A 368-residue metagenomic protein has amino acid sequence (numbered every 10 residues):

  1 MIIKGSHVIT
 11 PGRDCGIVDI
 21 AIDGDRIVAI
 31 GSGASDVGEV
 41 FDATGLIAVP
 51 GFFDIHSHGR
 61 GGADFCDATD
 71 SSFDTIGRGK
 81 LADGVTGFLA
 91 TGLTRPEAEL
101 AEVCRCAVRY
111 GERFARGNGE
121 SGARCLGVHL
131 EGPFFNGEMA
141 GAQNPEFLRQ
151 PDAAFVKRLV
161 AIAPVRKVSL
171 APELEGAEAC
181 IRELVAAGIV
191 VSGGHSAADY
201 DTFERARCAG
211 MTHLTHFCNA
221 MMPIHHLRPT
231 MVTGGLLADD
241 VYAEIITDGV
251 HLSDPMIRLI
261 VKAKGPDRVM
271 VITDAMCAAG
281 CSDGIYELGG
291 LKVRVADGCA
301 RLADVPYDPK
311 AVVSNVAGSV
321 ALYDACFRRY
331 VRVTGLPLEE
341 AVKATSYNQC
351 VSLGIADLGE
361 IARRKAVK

Functional and structural regions predicted by a protein language model:
M1-I3, S35-R78: Replace "His-x-His-based motif
M1-S35: N-terminal metal-binding scaffold of metallo-dependent hydrolase/deaminase domains
V8-D19, D267, T334-V342, V351-K368: Acidic, glycine-enriched loop/beta-strand segments at the rims of small-molecule binding/catalytic pockets
G51-F53, S192, V269-I272: Residue-level marker for buried hydrophobic side chains located in beta-strands that build the well-ordered beta-sheet
H58, D74-V103, G122-N136, A163-E173 (+4 more regions): Divalent metal-dependent hydrolysis catalytic cores, especially in the metallo-beta-lactamase
T69-S72, V103-C106, Q150-A153, L227-V232: Charged helix-capping and loop-helix junction motifs
L130, N136-T230: Divalent metal-binding pocket/active-site signature
C180, T202-E340, S352-I355: Active-site-adjacent C-terminal substructures of enzyme catalytic domains
